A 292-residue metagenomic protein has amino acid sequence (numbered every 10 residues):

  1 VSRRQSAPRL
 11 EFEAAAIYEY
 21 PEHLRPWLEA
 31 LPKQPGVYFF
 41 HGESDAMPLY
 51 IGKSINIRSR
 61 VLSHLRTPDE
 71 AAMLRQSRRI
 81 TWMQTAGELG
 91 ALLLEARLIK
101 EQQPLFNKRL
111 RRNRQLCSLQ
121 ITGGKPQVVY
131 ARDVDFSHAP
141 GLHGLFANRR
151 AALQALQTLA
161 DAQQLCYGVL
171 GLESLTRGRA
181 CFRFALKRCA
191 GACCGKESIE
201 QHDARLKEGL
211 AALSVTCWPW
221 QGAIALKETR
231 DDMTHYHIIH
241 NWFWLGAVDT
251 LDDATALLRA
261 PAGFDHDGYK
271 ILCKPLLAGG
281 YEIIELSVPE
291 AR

Functional and structural regions predicted by a protein language model:
V1-R292: Acidic, glycine-enriched active-site microenvironments
